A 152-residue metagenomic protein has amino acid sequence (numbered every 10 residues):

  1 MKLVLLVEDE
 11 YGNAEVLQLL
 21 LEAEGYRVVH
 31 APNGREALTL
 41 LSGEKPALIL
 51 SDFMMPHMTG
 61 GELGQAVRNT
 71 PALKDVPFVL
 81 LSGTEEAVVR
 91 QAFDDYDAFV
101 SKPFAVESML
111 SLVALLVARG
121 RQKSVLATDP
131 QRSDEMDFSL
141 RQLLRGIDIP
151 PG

Functional and structural regions predicted by a protein language model:
E8: Conserved acidic carboxylate
Y11-V29: Two-component/phosphorelay signaling modules centered on CheY-like receiver
D52: Active-site residues of response regulator receiver
M55: Receiver (REC) domain active-site loop signature in two-component systems and cognate sites in sensor histidine kinases
V79-L81: Hydrophobic/aromatic residues positioned on beta-strands within the core alpha/beta folds
F104-V117, R121, V125: C-terminal output helix
R119-G152: CheY-like receiver
